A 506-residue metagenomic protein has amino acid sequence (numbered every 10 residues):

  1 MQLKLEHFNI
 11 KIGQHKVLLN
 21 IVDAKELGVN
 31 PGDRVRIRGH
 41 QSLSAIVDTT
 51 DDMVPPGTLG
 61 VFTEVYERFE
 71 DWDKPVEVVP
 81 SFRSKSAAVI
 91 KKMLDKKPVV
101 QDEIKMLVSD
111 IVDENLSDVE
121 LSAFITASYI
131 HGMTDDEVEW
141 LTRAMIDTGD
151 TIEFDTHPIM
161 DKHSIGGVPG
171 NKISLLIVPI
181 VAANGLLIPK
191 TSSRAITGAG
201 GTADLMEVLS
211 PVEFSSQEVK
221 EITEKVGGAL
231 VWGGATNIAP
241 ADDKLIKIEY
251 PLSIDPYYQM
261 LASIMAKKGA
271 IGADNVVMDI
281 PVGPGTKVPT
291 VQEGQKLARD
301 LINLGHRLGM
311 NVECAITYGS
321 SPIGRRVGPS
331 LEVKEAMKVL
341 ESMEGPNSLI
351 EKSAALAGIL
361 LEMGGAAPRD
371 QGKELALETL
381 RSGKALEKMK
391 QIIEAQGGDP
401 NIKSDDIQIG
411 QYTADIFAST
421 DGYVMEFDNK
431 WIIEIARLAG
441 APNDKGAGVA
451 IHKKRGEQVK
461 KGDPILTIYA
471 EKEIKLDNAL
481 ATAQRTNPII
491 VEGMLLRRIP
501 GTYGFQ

Functional and structural regions predicted by a protein language model:
M1-D95: Long, compositionally biased stretches
S81-P169, V208-L209, K388-A395, T502 (+1 more regions): Acidic, glycine/proline-rich low-complexity segments that act as flexible tails and inter-domain linkers
K96-Q101, M106, I111, T151-E153 (+2 more regions): Well-ordered secondary-structure scaffolds
I125-Y129, K162-H163, T202-L205, P240-Y250 (+3 more regions): Active-site-proximal beta-alpha loop/turn segments in soluble metabolic enzymes
I130, L175-L187, K267-G272, R307-L308 (+1 more regions): Alpha-helix C-terminal capping segments
I159-A182, L186-G198: Glycine/serine-rich anion-binding loops at beta->alpha junctions that coordinate negatively charged ligand groups
L205-A229, R299-G305, G309: A glycine-rich helix N-cap at a beta->alpha junction
E224-N275: Phosphate/diphosphate-binding glycine-rich loops and adjacent basic-rich segments that engage nucleotide
